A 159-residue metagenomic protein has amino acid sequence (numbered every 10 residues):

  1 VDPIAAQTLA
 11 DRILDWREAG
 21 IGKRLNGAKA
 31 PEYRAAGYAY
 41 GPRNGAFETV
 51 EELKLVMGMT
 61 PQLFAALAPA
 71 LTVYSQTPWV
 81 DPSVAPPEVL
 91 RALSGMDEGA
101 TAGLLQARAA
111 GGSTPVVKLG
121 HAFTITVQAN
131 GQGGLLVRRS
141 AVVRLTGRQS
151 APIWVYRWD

Functional and structural regions predicted by a protein language model:
V1-D159: Compositionally biased linear targeting/interaction segments
